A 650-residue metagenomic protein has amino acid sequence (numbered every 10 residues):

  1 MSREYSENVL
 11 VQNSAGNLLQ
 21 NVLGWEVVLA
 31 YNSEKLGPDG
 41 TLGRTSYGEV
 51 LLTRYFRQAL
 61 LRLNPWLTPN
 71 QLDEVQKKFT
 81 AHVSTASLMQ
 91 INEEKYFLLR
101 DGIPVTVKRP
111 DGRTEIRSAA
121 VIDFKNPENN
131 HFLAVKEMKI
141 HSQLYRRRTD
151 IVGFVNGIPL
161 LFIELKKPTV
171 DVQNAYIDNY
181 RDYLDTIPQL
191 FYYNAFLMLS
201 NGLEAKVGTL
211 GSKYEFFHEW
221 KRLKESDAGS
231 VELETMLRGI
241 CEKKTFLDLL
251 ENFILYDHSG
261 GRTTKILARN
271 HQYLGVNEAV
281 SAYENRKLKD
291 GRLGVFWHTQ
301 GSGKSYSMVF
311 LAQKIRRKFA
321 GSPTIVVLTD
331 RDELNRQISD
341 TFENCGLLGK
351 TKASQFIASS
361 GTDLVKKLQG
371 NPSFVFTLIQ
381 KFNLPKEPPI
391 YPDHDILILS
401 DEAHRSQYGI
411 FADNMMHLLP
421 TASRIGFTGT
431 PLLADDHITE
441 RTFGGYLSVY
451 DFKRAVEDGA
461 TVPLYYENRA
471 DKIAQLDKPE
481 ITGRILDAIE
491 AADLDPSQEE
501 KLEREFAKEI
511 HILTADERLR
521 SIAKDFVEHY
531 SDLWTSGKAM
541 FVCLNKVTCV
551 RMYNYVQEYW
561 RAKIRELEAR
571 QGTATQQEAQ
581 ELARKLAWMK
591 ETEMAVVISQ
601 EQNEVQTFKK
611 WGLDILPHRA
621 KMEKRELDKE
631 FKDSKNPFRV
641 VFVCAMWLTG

Functional and structural regions predicted by a protein language model:
S2-T324, E333-G349, G370-F374, Q380 (+3 more regions): ATP-dependent helicase/translocase motor core
D182-D185, S406-S423: Short, conserved "post-DEAD/DEAH" coupling segment immediately C-terminal to helicase motif II within the SF2/RecA-like
S230-E232, H437-K538, M552-R561, R565-T573: Interdomain helical connector at the RecA1-RecA2 junction of SF1/SF2 helicase-like NTPases
F296-H298, P323-R331, G537-N545: Conserved RecA-like ASCE P-loop NTPase motor core of nucleic-acid helicases/translocases
Q300, E402-R405, L418-D435, G459: Conserved helicase ATPase motor motifs in RecA-like P-loop NTPase domains
R316, D332-S359, Y555-E566: Conserved helix-turn-beta segment of the N-terminal RecA-like "Helicase ATP-binding" lobe in SF1/SF2 helicases
P372-N414, M622-D628, C644-A645: Conserved RecA-like ASCE ATPase "motif II neighborhood" in helicase/translocase motors
E505-V640: Conserved C-terminal RecA-like helicase domain
